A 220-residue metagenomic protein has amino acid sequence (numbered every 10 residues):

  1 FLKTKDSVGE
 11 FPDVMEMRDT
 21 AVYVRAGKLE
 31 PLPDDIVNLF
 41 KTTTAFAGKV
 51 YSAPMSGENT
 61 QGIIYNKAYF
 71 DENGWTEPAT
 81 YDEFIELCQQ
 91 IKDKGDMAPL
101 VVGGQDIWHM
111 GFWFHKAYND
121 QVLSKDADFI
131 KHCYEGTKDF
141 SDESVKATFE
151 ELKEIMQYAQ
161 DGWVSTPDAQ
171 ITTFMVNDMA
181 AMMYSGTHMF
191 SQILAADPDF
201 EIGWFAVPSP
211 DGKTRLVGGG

Functional and structural regions predicted by a protein language model:
F1, Y81-E86, W163-N177: Short helix-initiation/N-cap motifs at beta->coil->alpha
F1-D19, N38, M97: Early extracytoplasmic/lumenal segment of secretory-pathway proteins
E10, N73-E77, K153-T166, M179 (+1 more regions): A local structural motif
M17-G62, I85, D93: Hinge/lid segment of periplasmic solute-binding proteins
E30-T42, G104, D120-A147, A195-A196 (+1 more regions): Short, solvent-exposed loop/beta-turn-alpha elements that line the ligand-binding surface or hinge of extracytoplasmic
F46, Y51-A53, Q61, I85-E135 (+1 more regions): Extracytoplasmic/periplasmic solute-binding protein
E72-N73, Q157, A195-G220: Extracytoplasmic/periplasmic substrate-recognition and gating elements
C88-Q90, C133-V164: Glycine-centered hinge/linker elements that transmit conformational signals in sensory and ligand-binding systems
